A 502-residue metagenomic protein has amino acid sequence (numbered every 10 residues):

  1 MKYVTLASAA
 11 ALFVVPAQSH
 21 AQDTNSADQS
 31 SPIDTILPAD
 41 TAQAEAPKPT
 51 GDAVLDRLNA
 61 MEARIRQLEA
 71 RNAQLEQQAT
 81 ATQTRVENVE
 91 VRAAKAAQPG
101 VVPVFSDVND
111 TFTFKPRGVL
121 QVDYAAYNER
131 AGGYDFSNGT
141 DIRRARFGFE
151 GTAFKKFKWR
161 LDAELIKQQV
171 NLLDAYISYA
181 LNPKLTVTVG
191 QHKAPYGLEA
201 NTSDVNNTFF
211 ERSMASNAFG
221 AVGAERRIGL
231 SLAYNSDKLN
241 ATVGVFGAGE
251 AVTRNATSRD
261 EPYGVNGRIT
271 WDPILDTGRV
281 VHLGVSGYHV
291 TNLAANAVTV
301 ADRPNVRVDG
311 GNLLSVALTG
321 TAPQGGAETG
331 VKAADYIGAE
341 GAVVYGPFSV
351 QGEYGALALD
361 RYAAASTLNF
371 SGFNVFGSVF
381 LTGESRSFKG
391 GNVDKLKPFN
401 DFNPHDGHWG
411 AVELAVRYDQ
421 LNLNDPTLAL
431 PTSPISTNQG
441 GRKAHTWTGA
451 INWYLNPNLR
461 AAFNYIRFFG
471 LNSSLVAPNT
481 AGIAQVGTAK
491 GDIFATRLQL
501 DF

Functional and structural regions predicted by a protein language model:
M1-V15, P262-I269, L275-A294, G330-D360 (+1 more regions): Domain-scale selection of a single, long terminal region that carries the protein's primary operational module
Y3-L6, F13, S19-Q121, L381 (+4 more regions): N-terminal periplasmic/intermembrane-space "pro-region" immediately following the signal or transit peptide
V14-P16, H20, Y127, E199 (+1 more regions): N-terminal low-complexity, intrinsically disordered patches enriched in charged
L58-A73, V86-E87, A93, V119-Q121 (+9 more regions): A general secondary-structure boundary signal
E62, E69, E76, E90 (+6 more regions): Acidic-residue sensor for enzyme active/binding pockets
A73, T80, N182, A194-G197 (+1 more regions): Generic short alpha-helical segment signal, independent of protein family or function, capturing local helix propensity
V101-L293, F370-G407, A411-A429: Outer membrane beta-barrel
G133-Y134, G287, A297-F502: Outer-membrane beta-barrel pore domains
